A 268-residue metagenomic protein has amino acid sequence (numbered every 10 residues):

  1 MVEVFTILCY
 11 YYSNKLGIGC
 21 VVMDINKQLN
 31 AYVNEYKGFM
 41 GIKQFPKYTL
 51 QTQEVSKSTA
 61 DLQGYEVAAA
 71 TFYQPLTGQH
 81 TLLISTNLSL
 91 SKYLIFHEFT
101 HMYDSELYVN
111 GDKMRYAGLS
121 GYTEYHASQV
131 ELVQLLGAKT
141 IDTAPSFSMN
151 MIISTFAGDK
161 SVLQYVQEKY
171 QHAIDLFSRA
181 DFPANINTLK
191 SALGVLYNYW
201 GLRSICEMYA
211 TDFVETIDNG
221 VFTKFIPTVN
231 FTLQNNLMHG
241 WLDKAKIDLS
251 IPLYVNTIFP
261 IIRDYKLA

Functional and structural regions predicted by a protein language model:
V2-V4: Acidic, Ala/Val/Gly-enriched low-complexity intrinsically disordered segments
T6-S13: Short, positively charged and aromatic/hydrophobic N-terminal segments
G19-H80, I84-L88, L135-A138, I258-A268: Auxiliary, metal-adjacent structural segments of Zn-dependent hydrolase domains
T86, L90, M114-G121, Y265: Short, solvent-exposed segments of well-ordered alpha helices
Y93-V109: Active-site recognition of the HExxH zinc-binding catalytic motif
R115-I153: Post-HExxH zinc-binding segment in Zn-dependent metallohydrolases
Q129, F147-H172: Active-site-proximal or metal-binding-adjacent scaffold patches in catalytic folds
S161-A268: Pan-zinc metallopeptidase signature
